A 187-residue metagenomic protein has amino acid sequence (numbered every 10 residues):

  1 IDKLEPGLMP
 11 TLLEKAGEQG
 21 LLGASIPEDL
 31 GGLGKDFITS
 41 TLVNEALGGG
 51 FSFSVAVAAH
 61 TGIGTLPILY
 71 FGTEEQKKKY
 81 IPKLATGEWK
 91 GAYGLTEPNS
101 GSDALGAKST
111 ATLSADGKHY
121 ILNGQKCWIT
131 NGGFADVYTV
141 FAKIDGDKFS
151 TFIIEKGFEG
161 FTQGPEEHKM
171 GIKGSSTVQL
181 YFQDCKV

Functional and structural regions predicted by a protein language model:
I1-A58, E75-T86: Amphipathic, small/basic residue-rich leader segments at the start of a protein or domain
K15, D103-N123: Cytochrome P450 C-terminal beta-domain/meander region
G34-V43, D103-A107, E155, Y181: Structural signature of FAD isoalloxazine-binding scaffolds in flavoprotein oxidoreductases
A56-E75, G101, L113: N-terminal glycine-rich flavin-associated loop
V57, N99-S102, W128-N131, K143 (+1 more regions): Short Gly/Pro-enriched turn/cap motifs at secondary-structure boundaries
G87-T96: A short, Trp-centered hydrophobic/proline-enriched beta-strand micro-motif
G106-K108, G157-K186: Flexible, small-/acidic-enriched active-site or ligand-binding loops
K118-Q163: A short core secondary-structure module
